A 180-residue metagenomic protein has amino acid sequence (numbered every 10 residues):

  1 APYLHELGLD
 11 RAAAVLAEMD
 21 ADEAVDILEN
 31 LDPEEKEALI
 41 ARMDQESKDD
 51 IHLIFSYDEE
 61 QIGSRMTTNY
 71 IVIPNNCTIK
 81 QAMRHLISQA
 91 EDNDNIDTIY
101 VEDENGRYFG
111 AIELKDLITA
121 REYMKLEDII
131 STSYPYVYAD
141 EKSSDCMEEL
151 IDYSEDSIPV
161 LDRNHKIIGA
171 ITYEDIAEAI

Functional and structural regions predicted by a protein language model:
A1-I180: Hydrophobic packing positions in regular secondary-structure scaffolds
